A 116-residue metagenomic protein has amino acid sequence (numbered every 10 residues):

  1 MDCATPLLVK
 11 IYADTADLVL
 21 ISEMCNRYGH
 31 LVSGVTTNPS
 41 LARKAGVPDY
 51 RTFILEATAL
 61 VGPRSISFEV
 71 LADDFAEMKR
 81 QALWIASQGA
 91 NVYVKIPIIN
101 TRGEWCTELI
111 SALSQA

Functional and structural regions predicted by a protein language model:
D2, P6-V32, T36-A116: Active-site beta->alpha loop and helix N-cap motifs at the rims of alpha/beta catalytic domains
